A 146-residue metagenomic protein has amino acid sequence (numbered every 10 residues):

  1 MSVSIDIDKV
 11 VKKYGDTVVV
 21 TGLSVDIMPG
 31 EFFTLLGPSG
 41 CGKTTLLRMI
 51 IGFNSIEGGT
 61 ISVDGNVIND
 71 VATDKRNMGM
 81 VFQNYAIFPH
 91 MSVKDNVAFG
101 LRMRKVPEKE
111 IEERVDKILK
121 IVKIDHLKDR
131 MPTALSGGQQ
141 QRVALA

Functional and structural regions predicted by a protein language model:
M1-A146: ABC family nucleotide-binding domain
